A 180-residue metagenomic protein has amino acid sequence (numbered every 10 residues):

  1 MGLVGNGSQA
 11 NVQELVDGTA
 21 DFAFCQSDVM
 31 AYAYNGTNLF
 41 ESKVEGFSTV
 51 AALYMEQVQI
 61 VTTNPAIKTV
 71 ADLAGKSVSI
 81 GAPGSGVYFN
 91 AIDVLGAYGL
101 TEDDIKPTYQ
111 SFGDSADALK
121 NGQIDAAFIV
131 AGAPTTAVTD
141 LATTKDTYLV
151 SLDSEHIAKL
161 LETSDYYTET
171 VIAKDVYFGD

Functional and structural regions predicted by a protein language model:
M1-A74, S79-A82: Short, glycine-/small- and polar/acidic-enriched structural segments that line small-molecule recognition paths
M1-G2, M55-N121: Bilobed "Venus flytrap"/periplasmic-binding protein-like clamshell domains and structurally analogous long
G2-G5, T19-C25, F89-V94, I129-K145: Short N-terminal helix-initiation segments at or just after the protein's N-terminus
A10, E14, T19, E45 (+7 more regions): Extracytoplasmic/secreted proteins, especially bacterial periplasmic and envelope-associated proteins
V16-A20, N35, P65, G96-L100 (+2 more regions): Sec-exported extracytoplasmic/periplasmic mature domains
A20, S42-V58, A97-L100, I129-G132 (+1 more regions): Short secondary-structure transition/capping segments
S27-V29, T37-N38, E102-D180: Pocket-lining segment of extracytoplasmic ligand-binding domains
